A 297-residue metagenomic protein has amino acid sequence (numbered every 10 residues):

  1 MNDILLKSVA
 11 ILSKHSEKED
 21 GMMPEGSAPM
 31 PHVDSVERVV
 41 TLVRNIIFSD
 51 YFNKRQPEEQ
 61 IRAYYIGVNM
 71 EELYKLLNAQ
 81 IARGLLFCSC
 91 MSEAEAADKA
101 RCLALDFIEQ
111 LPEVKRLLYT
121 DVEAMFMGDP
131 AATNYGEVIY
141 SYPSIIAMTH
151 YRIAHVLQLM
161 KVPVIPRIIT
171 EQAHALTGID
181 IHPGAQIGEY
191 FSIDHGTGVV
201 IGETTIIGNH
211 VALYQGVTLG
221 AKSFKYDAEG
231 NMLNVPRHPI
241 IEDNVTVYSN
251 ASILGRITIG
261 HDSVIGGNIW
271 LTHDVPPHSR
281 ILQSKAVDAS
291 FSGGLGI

Functional and structural regions predicted by a protein language model:
M1-I168, L295-I297: Terminal amphipathic alpha-helical/low-complexity segments used for targeting or macromolecular assembly
A173-A289: Structural signal for interior beta-strand "rungs" in well-ordered beta-sheet cores of soluble enzyme domains
